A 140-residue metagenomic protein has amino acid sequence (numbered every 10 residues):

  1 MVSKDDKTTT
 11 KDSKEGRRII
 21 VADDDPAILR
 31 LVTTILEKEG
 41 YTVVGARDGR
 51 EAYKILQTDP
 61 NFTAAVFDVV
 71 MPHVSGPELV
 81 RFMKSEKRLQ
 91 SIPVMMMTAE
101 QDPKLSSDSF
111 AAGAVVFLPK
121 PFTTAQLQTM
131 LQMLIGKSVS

Functional and structural regions predicted by a protein language model:
L29, P72-H73, R81, Q90 (+1 more regions): The feature encodes the CheY-like receiver
R30-K38: Charged docking surfaces used in two-component/phosphorelay signaling
G40-R47, I55: Short hydrophobic/Thr-rich beta-strand motif most characteristic of the beta2 strand and flanking loop of CheY-like
P60-F67: Active-site beta3 strand of CheY-like receiver
V115: Short, glycine/charged-rich "phosphate-handling" switch motifs in NTP-dependent and phosphotransfer domains
F122-L131: C-terminal output helix
